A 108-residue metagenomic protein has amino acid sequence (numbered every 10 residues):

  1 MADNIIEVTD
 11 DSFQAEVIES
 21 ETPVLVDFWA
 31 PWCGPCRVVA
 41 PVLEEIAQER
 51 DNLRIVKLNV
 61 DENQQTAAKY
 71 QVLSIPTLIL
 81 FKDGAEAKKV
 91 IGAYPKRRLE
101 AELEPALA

Functional and structural regions predicted by a protein language model:
M1-L25, W29-R54, D61-A108: Proteins that catalyze or organize thiol-disulfide redox chemistry and the adjacent proteostasis machinery handling
